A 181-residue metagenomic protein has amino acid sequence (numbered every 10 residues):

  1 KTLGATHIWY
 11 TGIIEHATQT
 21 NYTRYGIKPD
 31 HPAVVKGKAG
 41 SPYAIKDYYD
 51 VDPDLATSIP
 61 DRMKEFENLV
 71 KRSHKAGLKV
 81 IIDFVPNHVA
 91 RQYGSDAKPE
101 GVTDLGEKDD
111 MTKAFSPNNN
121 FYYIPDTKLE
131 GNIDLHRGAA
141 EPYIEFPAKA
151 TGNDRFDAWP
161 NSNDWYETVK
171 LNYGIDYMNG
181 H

Functional and structural regions predicted by a protein language model:
L3-T6, G12-H181: Substrate-binding/active-site clefts of carbohydrate-active enzymes
